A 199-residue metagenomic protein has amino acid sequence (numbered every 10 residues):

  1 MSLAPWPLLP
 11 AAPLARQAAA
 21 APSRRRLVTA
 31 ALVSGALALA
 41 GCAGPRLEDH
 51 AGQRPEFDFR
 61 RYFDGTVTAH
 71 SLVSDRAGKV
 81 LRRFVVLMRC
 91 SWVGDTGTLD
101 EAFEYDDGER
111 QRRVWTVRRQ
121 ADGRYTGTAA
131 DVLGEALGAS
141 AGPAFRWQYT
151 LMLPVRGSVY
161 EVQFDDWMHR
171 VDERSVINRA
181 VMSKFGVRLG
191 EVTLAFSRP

Functional and structural regions predicted by a protein language model:
M1-S23, A30-A40: N-terminal secretory signal peptides
A38-F57: Bacterial Sec signal peptide processing site at the extreme N-terminus
P45, T126-T128, S197: Beta-rich carbohydrate-recognition and catalytic domains
R61-V73: Tryptophan-anchored aromatic micro-motifs
T66-T68, R89, W167, A195: Residues located in well-ordered beta-strands
H70, S74-V155: Central antiparallel beta-sheet cores of small beta-barrel/beta-sandwich binding domains
V80-V86, V159-F164, R188-V192: Amphipathic hydrophobic-ligand
D165, H169-P199: Glycine-rich, aromatic-bearing surface loops/beta-hairpins
